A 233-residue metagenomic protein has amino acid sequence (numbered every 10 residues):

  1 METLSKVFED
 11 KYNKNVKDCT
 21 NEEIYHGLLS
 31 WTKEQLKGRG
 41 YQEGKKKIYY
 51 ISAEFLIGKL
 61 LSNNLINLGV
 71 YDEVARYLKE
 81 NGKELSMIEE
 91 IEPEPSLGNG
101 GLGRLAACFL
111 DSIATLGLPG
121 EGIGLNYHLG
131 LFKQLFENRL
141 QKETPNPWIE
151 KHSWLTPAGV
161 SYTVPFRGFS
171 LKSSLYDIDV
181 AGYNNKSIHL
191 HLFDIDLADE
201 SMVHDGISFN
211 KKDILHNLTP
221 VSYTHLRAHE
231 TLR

Functional and structural regions predicted by a protein language model:
M1-K37: N-terminal-proximal low-complexity accessory segments that begin disordered and transition into the first
T32-E89, D205-I207: Conserved oxyanion/phosphate-binding beta-strand-loop segments in alpha/beta enzyme cores
S52, G122-N126, D194: Glycine-rich, histidine-containing beta strand-loop boundary motifs that form or position
G58-L61, E121-I123, L131-F132, E200-H204: Short helix/loop capping segments that flank catalytic or ligand/cofactor-binding pockets
L110-K133: Glycine-rich phosphate/pyrophosphate-binding loops and their adjacent beta-strand/loop elements at enzyme active sites
G130-S187: Extended, Lys/Arg-enriched charged tracts that mediate electrostatic binding to polyanionic substrates
N185-D213: Carboxylate/His-rich catalytic cores and anion/metal-binding grooves
T224-L232: Conserved small/polar residues in nucleotide/adenosyl-binding loops
